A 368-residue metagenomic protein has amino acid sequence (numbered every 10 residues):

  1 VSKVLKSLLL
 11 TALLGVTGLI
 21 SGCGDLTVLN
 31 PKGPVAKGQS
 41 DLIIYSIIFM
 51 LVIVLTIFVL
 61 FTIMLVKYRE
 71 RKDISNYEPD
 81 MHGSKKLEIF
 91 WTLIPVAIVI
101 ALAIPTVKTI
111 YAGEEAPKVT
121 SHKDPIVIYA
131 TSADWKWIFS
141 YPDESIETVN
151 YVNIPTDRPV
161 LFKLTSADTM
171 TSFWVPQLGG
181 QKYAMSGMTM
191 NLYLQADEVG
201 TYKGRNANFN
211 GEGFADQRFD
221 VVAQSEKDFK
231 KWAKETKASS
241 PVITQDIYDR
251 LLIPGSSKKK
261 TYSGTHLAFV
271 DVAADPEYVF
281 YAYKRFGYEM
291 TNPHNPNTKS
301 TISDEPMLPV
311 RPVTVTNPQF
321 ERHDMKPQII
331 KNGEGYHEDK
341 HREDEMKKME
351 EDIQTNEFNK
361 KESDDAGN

Functional and structural regions predicted by a protein language model:
V1-L9: Bacterial N-terminal signal peptides that target proteins for export
L8-T17: Alpha-helical transmembrane segments
L19-G22: C-terminal motif of bacterial Sec signal peptides marking the signal peptidase cleavage site
D25-L42, Y68-N368: Non-transmembrane, membrane-proximal soluble domains of secreted or membrane proteins
Q39-T56: Alpha-helical transmembrane segments
T56-R71: Membrane-water interface of transmembrane alpha-helices
